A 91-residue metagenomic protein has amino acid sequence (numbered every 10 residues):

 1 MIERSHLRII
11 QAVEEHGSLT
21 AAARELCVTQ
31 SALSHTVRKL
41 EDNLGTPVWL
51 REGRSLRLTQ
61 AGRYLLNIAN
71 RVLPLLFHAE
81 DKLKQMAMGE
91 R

Functional and structural regions predicted by a protein language model:
Q11-C27: Short helix-boundary/capping micro-motifs
S18-L19, V37, R51: Helix-turn-helix DNA-binding elements, focusing on the entry/boundary residues of the two helices that contact DNA
R24, D42, R63: Alpha-helical residues within the helix-turn-helix
E41-L58: A short LG(V/I)-centered, amphipathic sequence patch enriched for acidic residue(s) preceding the LG motif
A61-L75, M86: Short, solvent-exposed amphipathic helices
K84-R91: Interdomain hinge and pocket-entrance segments immediately C-terminal to HTH DNA-binding domains
